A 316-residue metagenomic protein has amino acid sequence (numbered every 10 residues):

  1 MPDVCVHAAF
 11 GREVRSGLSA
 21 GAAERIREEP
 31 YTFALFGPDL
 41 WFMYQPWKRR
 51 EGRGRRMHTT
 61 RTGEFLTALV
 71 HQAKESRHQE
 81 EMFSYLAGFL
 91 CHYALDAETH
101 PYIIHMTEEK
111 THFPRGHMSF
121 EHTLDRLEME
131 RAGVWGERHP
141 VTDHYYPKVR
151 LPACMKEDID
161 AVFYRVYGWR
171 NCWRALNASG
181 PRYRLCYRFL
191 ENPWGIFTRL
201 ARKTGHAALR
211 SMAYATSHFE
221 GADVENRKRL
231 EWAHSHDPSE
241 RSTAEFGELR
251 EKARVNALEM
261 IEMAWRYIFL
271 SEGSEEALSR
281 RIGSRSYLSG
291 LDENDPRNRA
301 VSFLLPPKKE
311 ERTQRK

Functional and structural regions predicted by a protein language model:
M1-L86, Y93-K316: N-terminal leader/auxiliary helical segments
